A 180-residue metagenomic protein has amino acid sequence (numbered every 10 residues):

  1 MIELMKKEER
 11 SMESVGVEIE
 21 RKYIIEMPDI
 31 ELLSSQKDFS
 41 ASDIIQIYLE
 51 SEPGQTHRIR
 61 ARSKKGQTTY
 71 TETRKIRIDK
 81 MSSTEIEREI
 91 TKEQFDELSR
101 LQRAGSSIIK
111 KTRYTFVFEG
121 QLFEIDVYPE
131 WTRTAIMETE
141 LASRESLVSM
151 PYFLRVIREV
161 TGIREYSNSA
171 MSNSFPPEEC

Functional and structural regions predicted by a protein language model:
I2-C180: Phosphate-end processing signature that detects enzymes handling 5′-triphosphorylated RNA and polyphosphate
